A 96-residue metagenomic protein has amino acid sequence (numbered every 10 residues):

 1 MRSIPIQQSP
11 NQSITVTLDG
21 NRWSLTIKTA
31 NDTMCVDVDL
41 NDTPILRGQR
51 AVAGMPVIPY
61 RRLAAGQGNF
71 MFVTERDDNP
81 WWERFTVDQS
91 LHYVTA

Functional and structural regions predicted by a protein language model:
M1-S24: Short, charged/polar N-terminal "headpieces" of proteins
P5-Q7, I27, R61-L63, E83-R84: Short, exposed beta-strand/loop patches in secreted or surface proteins that constitute
P10, R22, N31, D42-P44 (+1 more regions): Residues that cap or initiate secondary-structure elements
N21, D32-M34, Q89: Beta-strand-connecting loop/turn residues
T29-F72: Acidic, aromatic-enriched beta-alpha/helix-loop junctions
F70-A96: C-terminal low-complexity, charged extensions that often adopt amphipathic alpha-helices
